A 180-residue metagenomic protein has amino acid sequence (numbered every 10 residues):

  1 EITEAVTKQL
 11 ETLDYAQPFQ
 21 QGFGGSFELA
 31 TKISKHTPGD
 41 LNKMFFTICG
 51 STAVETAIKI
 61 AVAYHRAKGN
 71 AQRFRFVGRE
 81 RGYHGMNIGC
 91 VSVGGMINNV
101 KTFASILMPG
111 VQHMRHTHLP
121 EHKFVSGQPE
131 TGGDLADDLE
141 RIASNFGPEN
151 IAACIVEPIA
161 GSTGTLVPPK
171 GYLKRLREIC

Functional and structural regions predicted by a protein language model:
E1-Q20, E28-I48: Glycine-rich phosphate-binding segment of PLP-dependent enzymes
Q20-G24, S126, E130, T163-V167: Alpha-helix capping and helix-loop boundary segments enriched in small/acidic/polar residues
F27-A30, I155-E157: Short, conserved phosphate-binding/catalytic loop or strand-edge motifs used in phosphoryl-/nucleotidyl-transfer
T31-A152: PLP-dependent aspartate aminotransferase-fold enzymes
P120, I155-G171: Conserved PLP phosphate-binding loop immediately N-terminal to the Schiff-base lysine helix in PLP-dependent enzymes
P148, L166-C180: Catalytic PLP-binding core of fold-type I/II PLP enzymes
